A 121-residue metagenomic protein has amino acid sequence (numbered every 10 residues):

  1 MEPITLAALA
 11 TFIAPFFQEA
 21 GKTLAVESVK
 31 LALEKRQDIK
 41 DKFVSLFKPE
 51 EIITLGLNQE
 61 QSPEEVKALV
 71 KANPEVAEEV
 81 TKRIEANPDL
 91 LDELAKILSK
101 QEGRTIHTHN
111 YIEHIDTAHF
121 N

Functional and structural regions predicted by a protein language model:
M1-A10, L33-N121: Short amphipathic alpha-helical segments that predominantly mediate membrane engagement
M1-G21, A25: Disorder-to-helix initiation segments
K22, V26-V29, L33-Q37: N-terminal leader/propeptide segments of preproteins
